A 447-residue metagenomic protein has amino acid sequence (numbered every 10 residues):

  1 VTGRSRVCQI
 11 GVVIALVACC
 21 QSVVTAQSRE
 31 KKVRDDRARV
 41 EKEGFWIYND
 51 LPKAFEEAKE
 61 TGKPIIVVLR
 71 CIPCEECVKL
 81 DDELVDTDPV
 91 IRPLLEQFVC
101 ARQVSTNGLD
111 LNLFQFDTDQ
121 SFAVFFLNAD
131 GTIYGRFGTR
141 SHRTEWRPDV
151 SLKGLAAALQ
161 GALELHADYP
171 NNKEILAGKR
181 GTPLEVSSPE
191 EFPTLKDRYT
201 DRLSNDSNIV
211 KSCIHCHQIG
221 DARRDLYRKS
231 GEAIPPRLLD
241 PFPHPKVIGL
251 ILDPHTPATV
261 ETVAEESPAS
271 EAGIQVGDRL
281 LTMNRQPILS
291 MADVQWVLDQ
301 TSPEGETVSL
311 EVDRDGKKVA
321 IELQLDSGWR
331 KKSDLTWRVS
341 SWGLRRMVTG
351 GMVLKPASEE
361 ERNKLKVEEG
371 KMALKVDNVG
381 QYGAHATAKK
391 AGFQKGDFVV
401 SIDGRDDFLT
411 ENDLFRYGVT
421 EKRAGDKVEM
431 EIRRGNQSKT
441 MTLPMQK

Functional and structural regions predicted by a protein language model:
V1-V12: Bacterial N-terminal signal peptides that target proteins for export
I10-Q21: Bacterial N-terminal signal peptides
L16, V24-I65, C71-T87, A129-T132 (+3 more regions): Proteins that catalyze or organize thiol-disulfide redox chemistry and the adjacent proteostasis machinery handling
F45-Y48, L69-I72, P89-L109: Thiol-based oxidoreductase modules, predominantly thioredoxin-like and allied folds used for disulfide exchange
I66-V78, I209-G220: The canonical Cys-X-X-Cys-His
E76-L94, D225, S230: Typically the conserved alpha-helix immediately C-terminal to a functionally engaged Cys/Sec in thioredoxin-like
Q120-H142: A short, hydrophobic beta-strand/beta-hairpin element that forms part of a small beta-sheet core
S188-K447: C-terminal recognition in membrane/secretory proteostasis and scaffolding
